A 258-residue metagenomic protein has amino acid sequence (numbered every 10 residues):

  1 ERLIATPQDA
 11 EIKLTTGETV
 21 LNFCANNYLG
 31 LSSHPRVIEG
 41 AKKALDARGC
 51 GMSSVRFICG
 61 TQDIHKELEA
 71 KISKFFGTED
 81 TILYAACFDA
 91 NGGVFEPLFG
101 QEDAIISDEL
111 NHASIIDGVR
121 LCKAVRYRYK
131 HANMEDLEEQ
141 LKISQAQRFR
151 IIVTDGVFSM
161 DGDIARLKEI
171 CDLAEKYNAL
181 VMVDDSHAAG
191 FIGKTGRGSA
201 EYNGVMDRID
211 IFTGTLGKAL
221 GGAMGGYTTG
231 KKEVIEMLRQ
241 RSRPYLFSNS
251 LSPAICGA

Functional and structural regions predicted by a protein language model:
E1-R48, A179: N-terminal "arm"/small-domain region of PLP-dependent enzymes with the aminotransferase-like
L14, L31-S32, S199-Y202, G214-T215 (+1 more regions): Short beta-strand-to-turn element immediately C-terminal to the catalytic PLP-Schiff-base lysine in fold type I
T15, E39, K43-C87: Conserved N-terminal alpha-helix of the aminotransferase class I/II PLP-enzyme fold
N27, Y127, H131-V183: Active-site phosphate-binding strand-loop segment of PLP-dependent enzymes
V94-A113: Conserved PLP-anchoring active-site segment centered on the Schiff-base-forming lysine
Q101, L121-K123, Y177, R208: Short, structured coil segments at secondary-structure junctions
N178, G198-G217, E236, Q240: Conserved active-site segment immediately N-terminal to the catalytic lysine that forms the internal aldimine
I211-T213, M224-A258: Conserved core segment of the aminotransferase class I/II
